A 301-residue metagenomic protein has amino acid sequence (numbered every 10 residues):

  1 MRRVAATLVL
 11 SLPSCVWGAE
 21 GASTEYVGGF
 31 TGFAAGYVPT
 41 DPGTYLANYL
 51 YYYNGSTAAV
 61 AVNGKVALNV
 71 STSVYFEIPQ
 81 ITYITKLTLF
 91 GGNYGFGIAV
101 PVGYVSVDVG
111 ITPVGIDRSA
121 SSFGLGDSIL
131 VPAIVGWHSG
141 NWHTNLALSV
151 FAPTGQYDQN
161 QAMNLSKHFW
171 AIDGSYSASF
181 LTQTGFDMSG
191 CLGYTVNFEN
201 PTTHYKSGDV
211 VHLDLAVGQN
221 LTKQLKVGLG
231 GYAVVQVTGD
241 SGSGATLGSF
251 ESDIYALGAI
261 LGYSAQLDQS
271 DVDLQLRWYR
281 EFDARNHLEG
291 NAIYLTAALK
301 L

Functional and structural regions predicted by a protein language model:
A19-G21, A35-G43, T85-G95, W137-T144 (+4 more regions): Short loop/turn motifs that connect adjacent beta-strands in outer-membrane beta-barrel proteins
E20-E25, Y53-F76, I111-S121, M163: Surface-exposed strand-loop-strand hairpins of Gram-negative outer-membrane beta-barrel proteins
A22, T202-L301: Outer membrane beta-barrel transmembrane domains
F33, N63-N69, V114-A120, D158-N164 (+3 more regions): Extracellular loop and loop/strand-boundary signature of outer-membrane beta-barrel proteins
L46-N48, G92-V100, T144-L148, I172 (+6 more regions): Transmembrane beta-strands of outer-membrane beta-barrel proteins
N48, I78-T85, L130-V135, L148 (+5 more regions): Residues on the lipid-exposed face of transmembrane beta-strands in outer-membrane beta-barrel proteins
L50-S56, V100-S106, V150-Q156, Y194-F198 (+4 more regions): Transmembrane beta-strands of outer-membrane beta-barrel pores
S71-P79, S119-I129, S166-I172, Y205-V211 (+3 more regions): Residues that define the transmembrane beta-barrel architecture of outer-membrane proteins
